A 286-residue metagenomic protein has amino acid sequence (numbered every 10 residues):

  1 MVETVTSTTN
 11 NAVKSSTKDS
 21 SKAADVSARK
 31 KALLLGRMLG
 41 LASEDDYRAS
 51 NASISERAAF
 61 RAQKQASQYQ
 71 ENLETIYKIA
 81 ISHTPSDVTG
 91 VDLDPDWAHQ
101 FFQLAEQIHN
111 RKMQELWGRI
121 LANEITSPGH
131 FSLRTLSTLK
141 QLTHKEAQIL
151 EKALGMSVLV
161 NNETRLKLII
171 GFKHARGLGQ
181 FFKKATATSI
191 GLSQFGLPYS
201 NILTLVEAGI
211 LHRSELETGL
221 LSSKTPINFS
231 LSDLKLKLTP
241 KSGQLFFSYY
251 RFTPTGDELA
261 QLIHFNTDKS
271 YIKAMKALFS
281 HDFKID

Functional and structural regions predicted by a protein language model:
V2-T8, A28-R37, L262-D286: Long, low-complexity, charge-rich intrinsically disordered regions
E3-V5, A12-L136: Eukaryotic partner-binding/assembly regions in large regulatory complexes
L93, T188-S230: Short amphipathic alpha-helical interaction segments
H109, I125-G129, L142-E146, V158-N162 (+1 more regions): Short alpha-helix boundary/capping elements
K112, H130-S137, Q141-K152, G196-V206: Short, well-structured alpha-helical interface segments that form or flank functional binding sites
R119-A122, K152-L159, E207: Short, hydrophobic/amphipathic alpha-helical patches that form generic packing surfaces within helical domains
L136-I190: Short amphipathic alpha-helical interface segments
L220-F283: Short, amphipathic alpha-helical interaction segments positioned at domain boundaries
